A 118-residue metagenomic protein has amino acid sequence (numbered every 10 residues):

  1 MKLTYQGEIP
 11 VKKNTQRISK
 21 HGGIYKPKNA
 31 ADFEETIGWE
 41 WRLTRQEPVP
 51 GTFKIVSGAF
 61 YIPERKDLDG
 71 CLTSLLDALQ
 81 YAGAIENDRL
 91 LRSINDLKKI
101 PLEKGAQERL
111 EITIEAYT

Functional and structural regions predicted by a protein language model:
M1-T118: Acidic, proline/glycine-enriched N-terminal capping motif
